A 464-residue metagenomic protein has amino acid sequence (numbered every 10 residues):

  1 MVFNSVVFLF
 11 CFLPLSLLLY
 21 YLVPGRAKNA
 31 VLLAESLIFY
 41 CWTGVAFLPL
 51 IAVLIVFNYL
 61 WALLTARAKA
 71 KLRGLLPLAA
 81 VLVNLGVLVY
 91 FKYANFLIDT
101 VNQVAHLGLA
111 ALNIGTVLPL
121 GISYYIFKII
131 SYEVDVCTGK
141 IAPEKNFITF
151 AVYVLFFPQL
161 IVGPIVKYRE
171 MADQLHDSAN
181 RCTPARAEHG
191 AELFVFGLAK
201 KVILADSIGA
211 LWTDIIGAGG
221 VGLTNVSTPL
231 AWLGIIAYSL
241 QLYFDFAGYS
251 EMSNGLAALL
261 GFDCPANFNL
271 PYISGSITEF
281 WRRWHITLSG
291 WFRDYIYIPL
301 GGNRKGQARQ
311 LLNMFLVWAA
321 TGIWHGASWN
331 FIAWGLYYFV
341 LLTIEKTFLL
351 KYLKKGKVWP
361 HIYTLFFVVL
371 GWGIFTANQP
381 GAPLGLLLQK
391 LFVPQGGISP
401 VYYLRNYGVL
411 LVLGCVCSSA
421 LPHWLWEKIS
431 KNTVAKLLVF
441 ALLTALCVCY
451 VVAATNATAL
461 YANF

Functional and structural regions predicted by a protein language model:
M1-N463: Membrane-embedded transmembrane alpha-helical bundles that form the catalytic cores of multi-pass lipid-modifying
